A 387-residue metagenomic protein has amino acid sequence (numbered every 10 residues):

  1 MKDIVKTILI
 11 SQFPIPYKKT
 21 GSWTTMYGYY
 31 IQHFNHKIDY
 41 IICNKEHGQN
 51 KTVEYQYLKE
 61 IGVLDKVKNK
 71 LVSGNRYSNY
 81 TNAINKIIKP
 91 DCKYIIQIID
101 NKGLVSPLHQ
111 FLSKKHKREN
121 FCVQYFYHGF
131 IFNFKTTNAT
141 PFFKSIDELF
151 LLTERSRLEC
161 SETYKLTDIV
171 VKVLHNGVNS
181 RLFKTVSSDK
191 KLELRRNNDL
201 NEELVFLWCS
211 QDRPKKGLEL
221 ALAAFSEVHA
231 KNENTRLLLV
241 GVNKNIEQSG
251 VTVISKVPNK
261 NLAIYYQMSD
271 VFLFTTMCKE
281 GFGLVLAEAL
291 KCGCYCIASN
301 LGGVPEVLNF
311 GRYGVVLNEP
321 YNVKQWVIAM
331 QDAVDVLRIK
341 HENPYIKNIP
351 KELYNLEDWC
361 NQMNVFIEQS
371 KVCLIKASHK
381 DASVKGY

Functional and structural regions predicted by a protein language model:
S11-K18, I31-R76: N-terminal strand-loop element at the rim of the active site of nucleotide-sugar-dependent glycosyltransferases
R155, G177: Carbohydrate-associated surface elements
K184-D199: A short helix/loop element that forms part of the nucleotide-sugar donor recognition site in Leloir-type
D199-K216, L222-F225: Conserved donor-binding/catalytic core segment of Leloir-type glycosyltransferases
Y265-S269: Short alpha-helical donor nucleotide-sugar binding micro-motif in glycosyltransferases
Y295-A298: Short hydrophobic beta-strand element within catalytic cores of glycosyltransferases and related nucleotide-activated
P305-D332: Change "using UDP/GDP/dTDP sugars" to "using nucleotide sugars
Y321, Q325, R338-L374, H379-K380: A charged, aromatic-enriched C-terminal amphipathic alpha-helix characteristic of glycosyltransferases across folds
